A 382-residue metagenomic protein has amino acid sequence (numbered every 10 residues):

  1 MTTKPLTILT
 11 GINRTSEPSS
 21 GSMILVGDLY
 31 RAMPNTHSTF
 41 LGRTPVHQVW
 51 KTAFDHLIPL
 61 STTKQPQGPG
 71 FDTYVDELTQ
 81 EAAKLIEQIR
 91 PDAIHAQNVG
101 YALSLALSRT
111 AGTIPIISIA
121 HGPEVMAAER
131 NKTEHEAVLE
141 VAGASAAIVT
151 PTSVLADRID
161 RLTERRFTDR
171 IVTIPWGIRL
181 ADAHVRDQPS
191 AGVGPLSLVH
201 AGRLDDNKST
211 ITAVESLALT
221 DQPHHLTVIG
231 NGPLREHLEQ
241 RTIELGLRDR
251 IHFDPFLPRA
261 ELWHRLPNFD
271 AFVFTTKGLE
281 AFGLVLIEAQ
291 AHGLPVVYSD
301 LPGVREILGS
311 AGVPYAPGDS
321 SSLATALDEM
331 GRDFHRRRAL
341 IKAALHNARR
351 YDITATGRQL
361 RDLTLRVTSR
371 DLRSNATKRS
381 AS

Functional and structural regions predicted by a protein language model:
M1-Q48: N-terminal subdomain of nucleotide-sugar transferases
L9, S190-K208, V214-L217, T227: Conserved donor-binding/catalytic core segment of Leloir-type glycosyltransferases
A96-A102: Short His-centered aromatic/hydrophobic patch
A128-R130, D160, P175-P195: Acidic anion/phosphate-binding donor-loop and adjacent secondary structure in glycosyltransferase catalytic cores
G143-R170, I178-L180: A short, active-site helix/loop in glycosyltransferases that binds the activated sugar's phosphate group
E239-L257: Nucleotide-activated donor-binding/catalytic signature segment of Leloir-type glycosyltransferases, i.e., the conserved
P295-Y298: Short hydrophobic beta-strand element within catalytic cores of glycosyltransferases and related nucleotide-activated
S310-S321, E329-F334: Conserved acidic donor-binding segment of nucleotide-sugar-dependent glycosyltransferases
